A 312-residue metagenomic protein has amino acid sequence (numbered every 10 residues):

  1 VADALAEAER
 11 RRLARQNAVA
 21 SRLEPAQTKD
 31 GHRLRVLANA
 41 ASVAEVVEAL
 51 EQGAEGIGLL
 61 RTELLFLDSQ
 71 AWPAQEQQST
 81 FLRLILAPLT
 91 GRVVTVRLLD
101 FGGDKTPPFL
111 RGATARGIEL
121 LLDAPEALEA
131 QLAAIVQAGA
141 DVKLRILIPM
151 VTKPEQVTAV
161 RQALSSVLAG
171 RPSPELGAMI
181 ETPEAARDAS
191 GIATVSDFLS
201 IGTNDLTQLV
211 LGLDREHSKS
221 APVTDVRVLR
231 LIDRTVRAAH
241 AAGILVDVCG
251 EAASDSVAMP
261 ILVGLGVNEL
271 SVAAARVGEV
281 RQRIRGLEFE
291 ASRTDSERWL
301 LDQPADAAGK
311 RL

Functional and structural regions predicted by a protein language model:
V1-L5: Conserved glycine-bearing catalytic or ligand-binding loops at nucleotide- and phosphate-handling centers of large
A8-R12: Amphipathic alpha-helical coiled-coil segments
R15-L312: Conserved alpha/beta-domain cores
